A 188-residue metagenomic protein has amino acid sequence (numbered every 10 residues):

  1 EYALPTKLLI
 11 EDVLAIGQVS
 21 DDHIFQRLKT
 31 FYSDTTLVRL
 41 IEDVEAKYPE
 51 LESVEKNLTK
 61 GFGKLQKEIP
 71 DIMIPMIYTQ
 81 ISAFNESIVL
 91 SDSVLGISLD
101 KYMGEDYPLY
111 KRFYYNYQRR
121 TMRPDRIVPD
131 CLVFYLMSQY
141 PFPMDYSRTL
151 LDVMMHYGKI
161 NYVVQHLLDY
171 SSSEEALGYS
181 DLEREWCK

Functional and structural regions predicted by a protein language model:
E1-T35: N-terminal mature-domain "stem" immediately C-terminal to a signal peptide or N-terminal signal-anchor/transmembrane
K29-K188: Acidic/His-rich structured neighborhood in mature extracellular/periplasmic domains
